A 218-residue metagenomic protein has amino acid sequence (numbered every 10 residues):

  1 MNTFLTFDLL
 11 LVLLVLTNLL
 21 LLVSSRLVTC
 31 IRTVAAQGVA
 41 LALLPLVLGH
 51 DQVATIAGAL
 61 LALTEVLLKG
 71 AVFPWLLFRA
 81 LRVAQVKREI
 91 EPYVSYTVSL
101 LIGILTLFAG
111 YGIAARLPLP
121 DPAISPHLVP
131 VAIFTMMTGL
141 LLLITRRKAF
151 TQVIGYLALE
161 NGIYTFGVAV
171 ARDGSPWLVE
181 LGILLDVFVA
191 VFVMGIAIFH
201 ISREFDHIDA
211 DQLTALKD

Functional and structural regions predicted by a protein language model:
M1-D218: Alpha-helical transmembrane segments of multi-pass membrane proteins predominantly involved in bioenergetics
